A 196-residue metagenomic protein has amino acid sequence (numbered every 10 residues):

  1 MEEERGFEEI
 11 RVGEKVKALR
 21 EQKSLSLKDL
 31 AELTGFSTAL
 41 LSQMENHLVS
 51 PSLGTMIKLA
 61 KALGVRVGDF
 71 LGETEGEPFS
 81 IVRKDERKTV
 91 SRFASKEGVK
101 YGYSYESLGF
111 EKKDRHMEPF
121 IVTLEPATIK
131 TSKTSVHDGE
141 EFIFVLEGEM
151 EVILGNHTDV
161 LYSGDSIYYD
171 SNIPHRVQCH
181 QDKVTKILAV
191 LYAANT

Functional and structural regions predicted by a protein language model:
M1-R11: A detector for short, charged/polar N-terminal pre-domain segments
E14-A31: Short basic helix-loop element that most often maps to the first helix and adjoining turn of HTH DNA-binding modules
R20, L30, T55-L63, V67-L71: Hydrophobic micro-packing sites on short alpha-helices
G35-V49: Recognition helix of helix-turn-helix/homeodomain-like DNA-binding domains that insert into the DNA major groove
K84-K96, Y101-E111, P119-H137, S171-P174: Conserved short histidine dyad/triad with adjacent acidic residue
Y101-S104, Y162-S163, S171-T196: Ligand-binding loop in jelly-roll beta-barrel domains
L108, G155-D170: Short acidic-glycine-tyrosine-enriched beta hairpin
H137-G155: Glycine- and acidic-residue-biased ligand/ion/polar-headgroup-sensing regions
